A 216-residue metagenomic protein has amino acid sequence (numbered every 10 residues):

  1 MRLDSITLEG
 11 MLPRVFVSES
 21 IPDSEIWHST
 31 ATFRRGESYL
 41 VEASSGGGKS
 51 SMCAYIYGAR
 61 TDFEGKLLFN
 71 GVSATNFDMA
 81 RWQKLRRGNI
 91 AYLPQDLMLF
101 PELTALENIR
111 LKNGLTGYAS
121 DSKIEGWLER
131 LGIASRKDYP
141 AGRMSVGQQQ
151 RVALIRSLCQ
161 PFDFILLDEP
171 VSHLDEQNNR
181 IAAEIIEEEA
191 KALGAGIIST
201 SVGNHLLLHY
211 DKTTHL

Functional and structural regions predicted by a protein language model:
Y57-G58: Helix-to-loop junction immediately C-terminal to a conserved catalytic motif
G65-T75: Conserved ABC transporter NBD signature motif
A74-A91: ABC ATPase NBD coupling module
D96, E102-L115: Q-loop/switch helix immediately C-terminal to the Walker
D121-R136: Conserved ABC ATPase "signature" region
P140-Q148: Conserved ABC ATPase signature
I165-E169: Catalytic Walker B motif of ABC-type/P-loop ATPase nucleotide-binding domains
